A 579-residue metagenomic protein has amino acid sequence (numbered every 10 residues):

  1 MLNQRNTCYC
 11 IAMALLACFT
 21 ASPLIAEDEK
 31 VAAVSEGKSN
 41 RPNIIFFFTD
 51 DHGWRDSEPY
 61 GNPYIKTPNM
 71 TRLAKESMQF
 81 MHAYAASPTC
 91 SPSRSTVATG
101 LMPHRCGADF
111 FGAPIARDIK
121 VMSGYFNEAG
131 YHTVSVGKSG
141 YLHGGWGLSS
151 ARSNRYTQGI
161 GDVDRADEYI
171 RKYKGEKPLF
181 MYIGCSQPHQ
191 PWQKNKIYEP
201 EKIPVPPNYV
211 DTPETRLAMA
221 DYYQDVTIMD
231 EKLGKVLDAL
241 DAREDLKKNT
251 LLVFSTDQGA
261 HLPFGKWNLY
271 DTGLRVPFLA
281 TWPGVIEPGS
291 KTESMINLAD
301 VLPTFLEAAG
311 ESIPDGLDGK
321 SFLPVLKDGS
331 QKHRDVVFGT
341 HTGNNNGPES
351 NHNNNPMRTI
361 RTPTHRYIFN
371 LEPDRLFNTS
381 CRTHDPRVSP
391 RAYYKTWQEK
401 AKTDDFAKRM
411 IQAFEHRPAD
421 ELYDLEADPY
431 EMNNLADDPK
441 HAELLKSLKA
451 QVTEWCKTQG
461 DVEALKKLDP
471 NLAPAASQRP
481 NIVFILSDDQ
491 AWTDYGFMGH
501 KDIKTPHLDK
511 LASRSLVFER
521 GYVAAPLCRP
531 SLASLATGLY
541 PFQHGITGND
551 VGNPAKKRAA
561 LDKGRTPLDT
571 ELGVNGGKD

Functional and structural regions predicted by a protein language model:
L2-N3, C8-I11, L15-E421, P429-D579: Formylglycine-dependent sulfatase
E426: C-terminal helical cap and adjacent loop that interface with cofactors, partners, or active-site loops
